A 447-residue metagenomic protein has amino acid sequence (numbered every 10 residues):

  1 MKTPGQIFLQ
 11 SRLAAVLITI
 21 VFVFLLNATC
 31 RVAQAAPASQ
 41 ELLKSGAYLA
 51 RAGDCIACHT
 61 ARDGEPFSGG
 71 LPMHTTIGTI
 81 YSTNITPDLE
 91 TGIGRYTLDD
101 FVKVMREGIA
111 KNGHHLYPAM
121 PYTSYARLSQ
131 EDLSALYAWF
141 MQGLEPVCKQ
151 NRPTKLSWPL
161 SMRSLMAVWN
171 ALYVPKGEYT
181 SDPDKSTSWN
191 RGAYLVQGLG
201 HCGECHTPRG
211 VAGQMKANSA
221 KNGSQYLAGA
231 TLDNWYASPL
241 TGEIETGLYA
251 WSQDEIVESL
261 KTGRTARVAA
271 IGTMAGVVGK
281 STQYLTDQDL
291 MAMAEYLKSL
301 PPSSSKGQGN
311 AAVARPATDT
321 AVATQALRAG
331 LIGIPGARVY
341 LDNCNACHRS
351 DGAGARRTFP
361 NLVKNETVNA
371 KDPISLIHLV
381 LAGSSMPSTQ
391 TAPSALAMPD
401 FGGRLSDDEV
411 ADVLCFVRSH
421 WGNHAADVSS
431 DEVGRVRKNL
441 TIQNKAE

Functional and structural regions predicted by a protein language model:
M1-S11, A15: N-terminal secretory signal peptides that target proteins for export/translocation
A14-A28: Bacterial N-terminal signal peptides
V32-P37: Boundary at the C-terminal end of the N-terminal hydrophobic targeting segment
S39-E41, T60-T79, K111-A193, Q197-G198 (+4 more regions): Flexible coil segments in periplasmic/lumen-exposed cytochrome c-class electron-transfer proteins
Q40-T60: Mature N-terminal segment immediately following signal peptide/propeptide cleavage in secreted/periplasmic
C55-C58, C202-C205, C344-C347: Short cysteine clusters
P335-H378: C-terminal structural cap/anchor segments
V363-D408, D412: Extended, polar beta-sheet/loop recognition surfaces of beta-rich domains that mediate binding to diverse ligands
